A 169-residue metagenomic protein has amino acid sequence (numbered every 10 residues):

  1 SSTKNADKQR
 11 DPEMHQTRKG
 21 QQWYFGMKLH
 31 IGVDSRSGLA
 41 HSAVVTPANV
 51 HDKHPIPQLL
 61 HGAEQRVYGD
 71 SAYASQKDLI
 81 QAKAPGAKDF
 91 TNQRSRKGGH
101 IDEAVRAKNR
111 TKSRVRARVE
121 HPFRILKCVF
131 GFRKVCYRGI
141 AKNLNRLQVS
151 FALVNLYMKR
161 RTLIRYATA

Functional and structural regions predicted by a protein language model:
S1-K88, N92, Q148-V154, T162: Polybasic low-complexity intrinsically disordered regions
Q58-H61, K142-L144, T168: Short, charged/polar low-complexity linear motifs in solvent-exposed/disordered segments
Q65-R66, S71-N145: Helix-centered, glycine/charged polyanion-binding patches within enzymatic domains that contact phosphate-containing
L163-A169: A short, flexible helix-boundary coil/loop motif
